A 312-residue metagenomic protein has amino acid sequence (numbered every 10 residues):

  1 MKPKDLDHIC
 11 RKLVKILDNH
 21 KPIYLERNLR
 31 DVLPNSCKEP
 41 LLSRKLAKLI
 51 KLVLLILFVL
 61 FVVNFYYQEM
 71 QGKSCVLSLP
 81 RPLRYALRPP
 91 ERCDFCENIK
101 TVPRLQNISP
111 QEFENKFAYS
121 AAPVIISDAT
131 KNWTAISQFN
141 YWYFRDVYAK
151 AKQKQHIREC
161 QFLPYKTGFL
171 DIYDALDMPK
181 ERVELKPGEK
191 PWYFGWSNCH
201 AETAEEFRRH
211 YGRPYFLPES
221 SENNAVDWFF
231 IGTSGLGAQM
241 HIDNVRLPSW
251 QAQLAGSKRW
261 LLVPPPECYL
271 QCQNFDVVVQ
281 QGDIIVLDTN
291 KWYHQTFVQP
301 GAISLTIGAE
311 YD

Functional and structural regions predicted by a protein language model:
K2-V286, K291-D312: N-terminal accessory scaffold of Fe(II)-dependent oxygenases
